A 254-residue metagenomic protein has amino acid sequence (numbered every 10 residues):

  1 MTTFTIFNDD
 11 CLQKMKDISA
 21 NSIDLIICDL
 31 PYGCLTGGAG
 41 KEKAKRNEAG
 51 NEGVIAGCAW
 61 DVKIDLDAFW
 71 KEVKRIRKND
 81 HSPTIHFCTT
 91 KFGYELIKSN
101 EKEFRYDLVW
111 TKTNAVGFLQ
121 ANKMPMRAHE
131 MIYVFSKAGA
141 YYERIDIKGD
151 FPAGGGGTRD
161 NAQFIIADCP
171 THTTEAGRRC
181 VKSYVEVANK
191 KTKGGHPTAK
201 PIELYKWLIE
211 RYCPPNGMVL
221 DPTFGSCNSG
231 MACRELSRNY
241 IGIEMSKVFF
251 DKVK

Functional and structural regions predicted by a protein language model:
T2-G242, S246-F250: Core catalytic lobe of class I
V253-K254: Conserved SAM-binding loop
